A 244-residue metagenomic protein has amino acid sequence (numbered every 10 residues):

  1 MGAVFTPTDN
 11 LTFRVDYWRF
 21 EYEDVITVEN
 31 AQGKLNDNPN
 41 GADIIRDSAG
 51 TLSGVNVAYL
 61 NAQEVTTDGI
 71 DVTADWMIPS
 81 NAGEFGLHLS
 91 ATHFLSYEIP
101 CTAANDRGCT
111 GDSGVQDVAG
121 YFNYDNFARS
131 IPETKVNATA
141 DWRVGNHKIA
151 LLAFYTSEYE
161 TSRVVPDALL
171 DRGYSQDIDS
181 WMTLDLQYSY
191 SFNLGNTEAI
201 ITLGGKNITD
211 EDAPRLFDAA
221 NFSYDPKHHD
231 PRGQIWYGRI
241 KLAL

Functional and structural regions predicted by a protein language model:
M1, L60, V72, A138-A140 (+2 more regions): Membrane-embedded beta-strands of outer-membrane beta-barrel proteins, especially the hydrophobic/small aromatic
M1-T12, D16-F20: Structural signature of Gram-negative outer-membrane beta-barrels, strongest in the C-terminal barrel of TonB-dependent
F5-P7, W76-I78, W142-V144, A153 (+2 more regions): Residue-level signature of outer-membrane beta-barrel architecture
D9-F13, A82-F85, N146-A150, L194-A199: Repeated loop/turn-to-beta-strand initiation elements of outer-membrane beta-barrel proteins
W18-R163: Gram-negative outer-membrane beta-barrel transporters
N61-T66, N126-P132, G173-S180, P226-R232: Replace "Gram-negative outer membrane beta-barrel proteins" with "bacterial and organellar outer membrane beta-barrel
T66-I70, P132-V136, S180-L184, T197 (+1 more regions): Residues that define the transmembrane beta-barrel architecture of outer-membrane proteins
L95-S96, L152-P166, Y190-L244: C-terminal beta-signal and adjacent terminal beta-strands/loops of Gram-negative outer-membrane beta-barrel proteins
